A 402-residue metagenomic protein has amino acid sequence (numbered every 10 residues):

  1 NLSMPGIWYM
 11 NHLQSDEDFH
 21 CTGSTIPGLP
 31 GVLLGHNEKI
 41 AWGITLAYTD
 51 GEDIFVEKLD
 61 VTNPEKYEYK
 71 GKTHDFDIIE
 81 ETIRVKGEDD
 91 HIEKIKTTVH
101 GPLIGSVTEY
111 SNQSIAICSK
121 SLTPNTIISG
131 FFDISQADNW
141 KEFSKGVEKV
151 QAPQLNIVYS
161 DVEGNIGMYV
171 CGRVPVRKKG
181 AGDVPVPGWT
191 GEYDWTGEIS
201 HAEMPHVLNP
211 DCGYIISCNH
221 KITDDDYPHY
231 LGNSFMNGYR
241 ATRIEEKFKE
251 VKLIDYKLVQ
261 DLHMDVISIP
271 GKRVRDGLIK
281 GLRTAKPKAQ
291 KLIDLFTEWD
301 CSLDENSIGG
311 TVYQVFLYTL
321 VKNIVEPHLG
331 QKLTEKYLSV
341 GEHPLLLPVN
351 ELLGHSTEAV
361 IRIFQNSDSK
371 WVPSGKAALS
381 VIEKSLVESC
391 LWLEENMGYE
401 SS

Functional and structural regions predicted by a protein language model:
N1-L2, V150, V162-I166, R173-V174 (+2 more regions): Acidic, low-complexity N-terminal propeptides/linkers enriched in Ser/Thr/Asp/Gly that mediate export, maturation
N1-N306, P327: Mature extracytoplasmic enzyme cores
